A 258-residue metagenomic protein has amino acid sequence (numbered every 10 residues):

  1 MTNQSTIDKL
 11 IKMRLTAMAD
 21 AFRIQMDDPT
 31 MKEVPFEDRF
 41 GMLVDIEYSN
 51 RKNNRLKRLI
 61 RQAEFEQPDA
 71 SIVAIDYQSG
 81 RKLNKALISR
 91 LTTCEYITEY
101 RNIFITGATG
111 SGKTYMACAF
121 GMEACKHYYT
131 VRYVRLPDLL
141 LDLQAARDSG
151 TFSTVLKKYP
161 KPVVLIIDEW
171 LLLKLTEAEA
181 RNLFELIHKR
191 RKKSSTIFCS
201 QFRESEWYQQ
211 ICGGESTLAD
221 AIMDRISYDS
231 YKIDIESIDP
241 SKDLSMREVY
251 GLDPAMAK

Functional and structural regions predicted by a protein language model:
T16-Q67: Interdomain "pre-motor" coupling segment immediately N-terminal to P-loop NTPase/helicase cores
F22, L139-A146, G150-K157, W170-K258: Replace "adjacent to P-loop NTPase cores in ATP/GTP-dependent enzymes" with "adjacent to NTP-binding cores
A70-C94: N-terminal pre-Walker A segment at the start of P-loop NTPase domains
R81-S89, V131-P160: Short glycine-rich substrate-engagement loop in P-loop NTPases that contacts/grips substrate
Y100-M116: Walker A/P-loop nucleotide-binding motif
R101, Y128-T130, K161-V164, R191-F198: Loop/turn-to-beta-strand initiation segments
G121-V134: Post-Walker A helix-loop "phosphate-sensing" segment adjacent to the P-loop in P-loop NTPases
